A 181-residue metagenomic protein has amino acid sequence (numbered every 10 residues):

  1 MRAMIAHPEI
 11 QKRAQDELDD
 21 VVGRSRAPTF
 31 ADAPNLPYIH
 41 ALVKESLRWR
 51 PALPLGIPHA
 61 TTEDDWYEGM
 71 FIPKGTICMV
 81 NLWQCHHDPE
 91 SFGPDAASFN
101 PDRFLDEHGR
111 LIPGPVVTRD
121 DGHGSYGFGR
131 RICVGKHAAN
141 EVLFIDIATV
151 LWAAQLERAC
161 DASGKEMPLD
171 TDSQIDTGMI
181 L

Functional and structural regions predicted by a protein language model:
M1-E17, S46, I77-N81, R131 (+1 more regions): Central I-helix of cytochrome P450 enzymes
M4-P8, L18, V22-S25, R50 (+2 more regions): A generic secondary-structure signal for well-formed alpha-helical elements
P8-K12, T118, K136-I180: Cytochrome P450 heme-binding "Cys pocket" and the immediately downstream C-terminal segment
D19-A31, L55-G56, H123, R131: Cytochrome P450 catalytic-domain "roof"
A27-E68: Conserved cytochrome P450 K-helix E-x-x-R motif and the immediately C-terminal K′/meander segment
F30, E68, D106-L143, D172-I180: Cytochrome P450 heme-thiolate "Cys pocket" and heme-binding signature region
I72: PAZ/PAZ-like end-binding module
V80-P113: Conserved cytochrome P450 K-helix/beta-meander segment immediately N-terminal to the heme-binding cysteine loop
